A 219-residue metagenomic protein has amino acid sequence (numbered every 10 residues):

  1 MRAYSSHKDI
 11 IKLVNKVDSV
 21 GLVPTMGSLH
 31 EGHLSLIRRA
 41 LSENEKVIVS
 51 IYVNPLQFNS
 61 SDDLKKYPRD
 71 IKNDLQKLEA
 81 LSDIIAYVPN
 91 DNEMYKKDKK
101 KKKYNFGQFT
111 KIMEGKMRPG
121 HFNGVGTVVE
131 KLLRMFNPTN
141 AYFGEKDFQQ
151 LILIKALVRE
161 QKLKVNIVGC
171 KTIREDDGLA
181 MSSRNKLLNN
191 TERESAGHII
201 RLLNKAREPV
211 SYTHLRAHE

Functional and structural regions predicted by a protein language model:
M1-D18: Positively charged, low-complexity intrinsically disordered leader regions
M26-A40, Q150: Di-metal (Zn2+ and/or Mg2+/Mn2+) metal-binding site signature of metallo-dependent hydrolases with the MBL/beta-CASP
H30, L78, F143, G178: Residue-level signal for inorganic ion chemistry
L41-D62: ATP-dependent adenylation/pyrophosphate-handling site
K65-N140: Divalent-metal (Mg2+/Mn2+/Ca2+)-assisted nucleotide/phosphate chemistry catalytic cores
K116-F136, A141, Q149-C170, D176: Internal alpha/beta domain cores that form substrate/cofactor-binding pockets in large enzymes and binding proteins
R174-L202: Conserved phosphate-binding loops in nucleotide/dinucleotide-binding enzymes
T213-E219: Conserved small/polar residues in nucleotide/adenosyl-binding loops
